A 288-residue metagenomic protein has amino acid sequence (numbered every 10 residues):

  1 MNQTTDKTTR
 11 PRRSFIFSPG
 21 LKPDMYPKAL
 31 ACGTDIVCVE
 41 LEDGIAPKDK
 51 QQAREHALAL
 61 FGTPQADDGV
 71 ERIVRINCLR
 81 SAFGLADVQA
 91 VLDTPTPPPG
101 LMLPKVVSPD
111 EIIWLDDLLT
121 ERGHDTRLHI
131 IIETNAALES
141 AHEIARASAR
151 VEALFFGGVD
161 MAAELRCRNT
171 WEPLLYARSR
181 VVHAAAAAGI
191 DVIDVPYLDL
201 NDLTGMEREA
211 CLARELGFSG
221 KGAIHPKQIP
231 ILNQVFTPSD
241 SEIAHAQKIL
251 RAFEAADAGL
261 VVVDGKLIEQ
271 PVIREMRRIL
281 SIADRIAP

Functional and structural regions predicted by a protein language model:
M1-P288: Expand to "…catalyze enediolate/carbanion chemistry for C-C bond making/breaking, isomerization, decarboxylation
